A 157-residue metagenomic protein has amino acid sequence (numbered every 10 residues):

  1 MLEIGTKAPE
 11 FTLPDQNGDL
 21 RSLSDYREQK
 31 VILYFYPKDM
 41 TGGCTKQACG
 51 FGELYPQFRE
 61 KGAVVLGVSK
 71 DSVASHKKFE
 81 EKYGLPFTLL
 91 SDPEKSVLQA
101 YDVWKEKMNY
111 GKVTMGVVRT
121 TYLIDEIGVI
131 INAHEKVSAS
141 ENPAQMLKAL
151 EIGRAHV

Functional and structural regions predicted by a protein language model:
M1-R154: Chalcogenol-based redox active-site neighborhoods
